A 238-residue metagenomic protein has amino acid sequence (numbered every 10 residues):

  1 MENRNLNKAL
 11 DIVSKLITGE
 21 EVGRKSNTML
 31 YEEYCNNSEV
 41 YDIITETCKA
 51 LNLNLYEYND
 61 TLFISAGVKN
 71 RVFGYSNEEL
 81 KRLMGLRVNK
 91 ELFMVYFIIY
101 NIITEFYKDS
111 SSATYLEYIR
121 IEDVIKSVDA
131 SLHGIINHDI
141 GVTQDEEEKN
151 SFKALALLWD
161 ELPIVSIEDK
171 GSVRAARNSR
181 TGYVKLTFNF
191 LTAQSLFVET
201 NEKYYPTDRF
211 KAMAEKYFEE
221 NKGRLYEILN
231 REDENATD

Functional and structural regions predicted by a protein language model:
M1-Y107: Eukaryotic partner-binding/assembly regions in large regulatory complexes
G23-Y31, T114-V128, N137-V142, E147-A175: Short acidic, hydrophobic short linear motifs in intrinsically disordered regions
C35-I44, A176-A193: Short amphipathic alpha-helical interaction segments
T47-Y58, F188-K203: A short, conserved structural fragment
L62-S65, K203-R209: Minor-groove-contacting beta-hairpin "wing" of winged helix-turn-helix DNA-binding domains
K90-S127, Q144: Positively charged, polyanion-binding regions of nucleic-acid-associated proteins
P163-V173, A193, K211-D238: Short, amphipathic alpha-helical interaction segments positioned at domain boundaries
V198, P206-M213: Low-complexity intrinsically disordered segments
